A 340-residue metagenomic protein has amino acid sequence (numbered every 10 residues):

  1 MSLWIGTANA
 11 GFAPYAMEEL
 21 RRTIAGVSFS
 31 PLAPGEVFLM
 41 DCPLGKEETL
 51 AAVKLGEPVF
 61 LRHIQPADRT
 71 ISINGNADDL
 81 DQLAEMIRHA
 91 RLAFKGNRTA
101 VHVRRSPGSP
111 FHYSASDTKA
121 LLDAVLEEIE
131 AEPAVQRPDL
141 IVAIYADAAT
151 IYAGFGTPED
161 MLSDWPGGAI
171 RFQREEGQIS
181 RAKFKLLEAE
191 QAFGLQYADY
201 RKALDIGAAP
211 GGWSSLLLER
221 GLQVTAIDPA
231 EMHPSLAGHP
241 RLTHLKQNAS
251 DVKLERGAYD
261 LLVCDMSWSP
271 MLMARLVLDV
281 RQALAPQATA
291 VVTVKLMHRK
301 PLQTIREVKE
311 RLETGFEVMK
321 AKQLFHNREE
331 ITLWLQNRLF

Functional and structural regions predicted by a protein language model:
M1-F340: SAM-dependent transferase fold signal centered on methyltransferase-like domains, encompassing both Class I
